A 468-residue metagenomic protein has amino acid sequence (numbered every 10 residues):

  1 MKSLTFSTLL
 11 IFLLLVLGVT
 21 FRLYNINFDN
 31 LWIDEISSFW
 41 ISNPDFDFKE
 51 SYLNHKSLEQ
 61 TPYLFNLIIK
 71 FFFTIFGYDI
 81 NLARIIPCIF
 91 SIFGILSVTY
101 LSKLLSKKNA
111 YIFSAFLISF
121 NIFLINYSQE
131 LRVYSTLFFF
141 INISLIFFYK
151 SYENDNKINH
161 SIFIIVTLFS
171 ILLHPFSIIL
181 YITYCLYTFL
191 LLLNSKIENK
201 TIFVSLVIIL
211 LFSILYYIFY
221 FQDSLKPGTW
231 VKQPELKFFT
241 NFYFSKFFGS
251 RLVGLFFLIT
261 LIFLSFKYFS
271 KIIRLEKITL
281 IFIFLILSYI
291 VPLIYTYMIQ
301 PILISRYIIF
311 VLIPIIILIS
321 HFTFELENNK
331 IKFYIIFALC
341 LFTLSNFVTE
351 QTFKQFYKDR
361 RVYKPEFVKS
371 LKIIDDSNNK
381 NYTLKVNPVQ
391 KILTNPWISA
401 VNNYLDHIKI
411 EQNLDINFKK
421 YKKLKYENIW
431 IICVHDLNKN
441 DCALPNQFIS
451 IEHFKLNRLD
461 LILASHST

Functional and structural regions predicted by a protein language model:
F12, V16, I85-L105, I143: Transmembrane-helix motifs of polytopic, lipid-linked glycan transferases
F12-L17, T167, T201-L211, P234-E235 (+3 more regions): Transmembrane alpha-helix segments characteristic of polytopic inner-membrane glycan-assembly/cell-envelope
L53-N54, F169-R274, Y289, L293: Transmembrane-lumen/periplasm boundary regions of multi-pass, lipid-linked membrane glycan transferases
V98-F120, F139, K332-F333: Transmembrane-helix signature of polytopic, membrane-embedded enzymes that assemble or transfer cell-envelope glycans
S114-A115, Y127, N159-P175, I208: Membrane-interface alpha helices of multi-pass inner-membrane proteins
Y127-S128, L137, I179, L255 (+2 more regions): Hydrophobic/aromatic-rich transmembrane helices and adjacent perimembrane loops
S144-S161, L193-N194, T323: Membrane-interface transmembrane helices that cradle and orient dolichyl/undecaprenyl
F337-D460: Catalytic lumenal/periplasmic loop and adjoining terminal transmembrane helix of membrane glycan-assembly enzymes
